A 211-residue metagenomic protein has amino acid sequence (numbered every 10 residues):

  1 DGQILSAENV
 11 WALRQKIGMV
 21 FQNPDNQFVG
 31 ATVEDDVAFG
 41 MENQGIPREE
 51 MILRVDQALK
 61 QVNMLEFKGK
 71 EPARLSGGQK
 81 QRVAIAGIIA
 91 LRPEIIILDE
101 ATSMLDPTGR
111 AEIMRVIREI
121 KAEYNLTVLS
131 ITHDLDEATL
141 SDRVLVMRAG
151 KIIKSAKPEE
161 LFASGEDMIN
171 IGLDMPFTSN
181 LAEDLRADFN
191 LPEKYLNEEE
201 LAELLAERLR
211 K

Functional and structural regions predicted by a protein language model:
E49-F67: Conserved ABC ATPase "signature" region
E71-L75, Q79: Conserved ABC ATPase signature
R92: Conserved catalytic motifs of ABC-family nucleotide-binding domains
I96-D99: Catalytic Walker B motif of ABC-type/P-loop ATPase nucleotide-binding domains
P107-G109: Helix N-cap at the start of a conserved alpha-helix in ABC-type nucleotide-binding domains
M168-K211: ABC ATPase nucleotide-binding domains
